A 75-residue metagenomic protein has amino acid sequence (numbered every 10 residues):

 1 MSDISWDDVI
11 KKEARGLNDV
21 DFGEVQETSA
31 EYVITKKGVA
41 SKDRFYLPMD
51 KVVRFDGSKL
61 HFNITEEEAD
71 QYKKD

Functional and structural regions predicted by a protein language model:
M1-D75: Peripheral interaction segments used for macromolecular assembly
